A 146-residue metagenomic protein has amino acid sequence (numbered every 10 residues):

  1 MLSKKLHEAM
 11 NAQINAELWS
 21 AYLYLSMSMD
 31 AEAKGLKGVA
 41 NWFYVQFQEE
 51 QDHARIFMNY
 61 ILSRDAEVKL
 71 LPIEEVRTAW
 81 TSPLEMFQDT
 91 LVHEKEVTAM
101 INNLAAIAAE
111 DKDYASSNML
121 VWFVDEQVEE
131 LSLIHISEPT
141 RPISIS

Functional and structural regions predicted by a protein language model:
M1-K4: Basic/polar N-terminal segments that are highly enriched at the extreme N-terminus, encompassing both cleavable
L6, V39, F43, L120: DHp/HisKA histidine-phosphotransfer helix
A9-A16, S20, Y24-M27, N59-Y60 (+1 more regions): Acidic/histidine-rich alpha-helical segments that form the ligand environment of transition-metal centers
L18, Q51-A54, K95, P142: Hydrophobic alpha-helical segments, especially transmembrane helices and their immediate juxtamembrane helical caps
S28-P72, I134: Conserved alpha-helical segments that form or flank metal/cofactor-binding pockets of metalloenzymes
K69-P72, S117, I145: Short, hydrophobic secondary-structure boundary micro-motifs
H135-S146: Single conserved hydrophobic/aromatic residue that forms the stacking wall/gate of nucleotide- or nucleobase-binding
